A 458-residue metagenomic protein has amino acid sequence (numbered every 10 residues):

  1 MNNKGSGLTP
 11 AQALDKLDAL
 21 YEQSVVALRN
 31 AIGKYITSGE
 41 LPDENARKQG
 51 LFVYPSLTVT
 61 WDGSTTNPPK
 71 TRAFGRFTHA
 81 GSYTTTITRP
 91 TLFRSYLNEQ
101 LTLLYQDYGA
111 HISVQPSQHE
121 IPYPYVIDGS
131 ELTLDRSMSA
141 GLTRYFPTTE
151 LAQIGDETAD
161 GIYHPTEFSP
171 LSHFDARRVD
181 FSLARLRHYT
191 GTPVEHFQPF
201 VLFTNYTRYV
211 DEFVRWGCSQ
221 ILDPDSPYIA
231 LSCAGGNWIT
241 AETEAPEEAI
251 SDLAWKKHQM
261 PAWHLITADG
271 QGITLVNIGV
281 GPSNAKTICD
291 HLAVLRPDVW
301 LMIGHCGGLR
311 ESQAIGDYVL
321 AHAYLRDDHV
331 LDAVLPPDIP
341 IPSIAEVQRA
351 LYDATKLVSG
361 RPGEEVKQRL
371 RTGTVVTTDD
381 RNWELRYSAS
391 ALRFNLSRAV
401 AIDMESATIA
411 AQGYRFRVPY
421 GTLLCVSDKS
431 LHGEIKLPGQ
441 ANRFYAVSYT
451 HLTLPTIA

Functional and structural regions predicted by a protein language model:
T9-N277: N-terminal short beta-loop-beta anion/metal-coordinating cradle
P199, T274-V280, A333-S343, S397-V400: Flexible, glycine/proline-enriched loop segments at strand-loop-helix junctions that form or flank small-ligand binding
I229-I239, G308-R386: Mid-sequence, gly/pro-rich, charge-dense loop/helix-turn segments that line enzyme active sites
H258-M260, D290-A293: Non-transmembrane, aqueous-exposed alpha-helical and coiled segments at domain scale
H291-R296, R310-A314, A411-P419: Alpha-helix C-terminal capping segments
E346-R443: Active-site-adjacent substrate-binding region of metalloamidase/peptidase-like peptide-processing proteins
T450-T456: Conserved small/polar residues in nucleotide/adenosyl-binding loops
